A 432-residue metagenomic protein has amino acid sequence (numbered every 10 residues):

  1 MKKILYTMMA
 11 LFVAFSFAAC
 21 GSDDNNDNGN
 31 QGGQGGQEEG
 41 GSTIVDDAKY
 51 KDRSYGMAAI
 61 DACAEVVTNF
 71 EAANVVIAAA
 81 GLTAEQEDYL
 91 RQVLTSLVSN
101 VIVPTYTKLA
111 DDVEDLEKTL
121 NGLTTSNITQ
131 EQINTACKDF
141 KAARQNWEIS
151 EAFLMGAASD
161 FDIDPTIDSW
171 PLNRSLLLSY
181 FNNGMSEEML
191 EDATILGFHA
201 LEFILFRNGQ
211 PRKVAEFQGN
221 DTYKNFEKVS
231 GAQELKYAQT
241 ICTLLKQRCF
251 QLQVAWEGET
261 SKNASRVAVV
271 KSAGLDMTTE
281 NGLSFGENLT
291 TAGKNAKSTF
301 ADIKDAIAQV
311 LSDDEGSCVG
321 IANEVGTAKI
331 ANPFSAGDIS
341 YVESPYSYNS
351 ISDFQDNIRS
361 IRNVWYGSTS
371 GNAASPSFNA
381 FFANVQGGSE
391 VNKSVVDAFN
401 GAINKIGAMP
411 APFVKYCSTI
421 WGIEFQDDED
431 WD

Functional and structural regions predicted by a protein language model:
K2-A10: Sec-dependent signal peptide recognition, specifically the positively charged N-region followed immediately by
A10, D27-N30: PLP-dependent class I/II
V13: Extracytosolic and intramembrane catalytic regions of membrane-associated proteins in envelope/secretory systems
S16-A19: C-terminal motif of bacterial Sec signal peptides marking the signal peptidase cleavage site
G21-D24: Bacterial signal peptide processing site
Q31-Q37: Intrinsically disordered, low-complexity repeat/linker tracts enriched for polar/charged residues
Q37-D432: Mature extracytoplasmic or organellar-lumen-exposed domains after removal of signal/transit peptides
